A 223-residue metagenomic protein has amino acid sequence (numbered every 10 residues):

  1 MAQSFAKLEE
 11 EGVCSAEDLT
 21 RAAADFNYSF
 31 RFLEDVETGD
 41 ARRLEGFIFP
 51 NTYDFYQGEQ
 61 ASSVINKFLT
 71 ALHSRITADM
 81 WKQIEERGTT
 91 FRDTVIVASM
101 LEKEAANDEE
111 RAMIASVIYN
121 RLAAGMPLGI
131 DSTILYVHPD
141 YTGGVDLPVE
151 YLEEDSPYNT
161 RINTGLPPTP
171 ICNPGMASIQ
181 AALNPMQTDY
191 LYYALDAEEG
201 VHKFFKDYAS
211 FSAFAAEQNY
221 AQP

Functional and structural regions predicted by a protein language model:
M1-A2, A22-F30: Acidic helix-start/capping segments at beta-turn-to-alpha-helix junctions
M1-E11: Membrane-embedded segments
A6, R21, A213: DNA-binding alpha-helical recognition surfaces that contact promoter or target DNA
E9-D25: A short alpha->loop->secondary-structure connector
V13-C14, N27-P223: Bacterial extracytoplasmic/cell-wall-associated proteins, especially those involved in peptidoglycan
